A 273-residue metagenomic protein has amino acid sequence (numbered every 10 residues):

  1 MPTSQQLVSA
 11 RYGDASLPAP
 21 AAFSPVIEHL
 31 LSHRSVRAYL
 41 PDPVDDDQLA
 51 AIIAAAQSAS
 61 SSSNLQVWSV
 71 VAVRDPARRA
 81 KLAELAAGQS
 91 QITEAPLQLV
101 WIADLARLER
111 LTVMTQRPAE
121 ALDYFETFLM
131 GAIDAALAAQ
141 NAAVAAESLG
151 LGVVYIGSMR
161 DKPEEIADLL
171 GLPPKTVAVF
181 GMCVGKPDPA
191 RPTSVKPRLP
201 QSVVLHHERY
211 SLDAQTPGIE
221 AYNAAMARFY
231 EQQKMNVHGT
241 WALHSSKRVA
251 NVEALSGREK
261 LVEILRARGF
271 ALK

Functional and structural regions predicted by a protein language model:
M1-K273: Acidic, surface-exposed loops and disordered segments
